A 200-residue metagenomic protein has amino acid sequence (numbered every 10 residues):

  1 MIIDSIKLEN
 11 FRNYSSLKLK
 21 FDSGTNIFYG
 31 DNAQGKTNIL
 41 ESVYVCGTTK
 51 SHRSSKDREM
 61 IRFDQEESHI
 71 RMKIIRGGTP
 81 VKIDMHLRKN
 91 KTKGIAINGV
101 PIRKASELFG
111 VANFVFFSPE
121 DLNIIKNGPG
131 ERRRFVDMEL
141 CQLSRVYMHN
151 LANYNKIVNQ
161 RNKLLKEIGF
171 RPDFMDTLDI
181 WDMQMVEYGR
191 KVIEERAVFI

Functional and structural regions predicted by a protein language model:
M1-V45: Pre-Walker A-like glycine/lysine-rich segment at the N-terminus of P-loop NTPase domains
I2, S42-V43, N113-F116, D182: Short hydrophobic/aromatic segments of transmembrane alpha-helices and their interfaces
S15-S16, K20-F21, Q34, Y44-G47 (+5 more regions): Phosphate-binding site recognition
G24, S42, V111-N113, F135: ABC transporter nucleotide-binding domains
G30-G35, D64, G99, G128 (+1 more regions): Glycine-centered flexibility sites
K36, L40-E41, D57, V136-D137 (+1 more regions): Alpha-helical structural signal
T48-N123, P129-E131, L140-L143, Y147: Nucleotide-state sensing region of NTPase/ATPase domains
N123-I200: An accessory alpha-helical subdomain
